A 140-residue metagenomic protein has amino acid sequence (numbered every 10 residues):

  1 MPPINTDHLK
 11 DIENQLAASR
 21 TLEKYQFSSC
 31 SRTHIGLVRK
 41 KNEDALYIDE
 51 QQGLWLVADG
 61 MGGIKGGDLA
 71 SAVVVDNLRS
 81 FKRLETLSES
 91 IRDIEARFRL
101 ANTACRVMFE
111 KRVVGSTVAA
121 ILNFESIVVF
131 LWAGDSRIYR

Functional and structural regions predicted by a protein language model:
M1-R140: PP2C/PPM-type serine/threonine phosphatase catalytic domain
